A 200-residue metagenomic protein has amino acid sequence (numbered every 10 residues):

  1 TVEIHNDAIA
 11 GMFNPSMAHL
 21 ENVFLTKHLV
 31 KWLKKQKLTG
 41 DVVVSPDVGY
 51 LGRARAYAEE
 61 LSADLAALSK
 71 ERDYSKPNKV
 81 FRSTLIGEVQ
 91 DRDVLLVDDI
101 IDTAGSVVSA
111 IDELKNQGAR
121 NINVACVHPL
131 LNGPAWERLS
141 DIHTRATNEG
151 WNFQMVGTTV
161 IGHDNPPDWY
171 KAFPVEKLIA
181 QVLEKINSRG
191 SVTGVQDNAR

Functional and structural regions predicted by a protein language model:
T1-R200: PRPP-associated nucleotide enzymes
